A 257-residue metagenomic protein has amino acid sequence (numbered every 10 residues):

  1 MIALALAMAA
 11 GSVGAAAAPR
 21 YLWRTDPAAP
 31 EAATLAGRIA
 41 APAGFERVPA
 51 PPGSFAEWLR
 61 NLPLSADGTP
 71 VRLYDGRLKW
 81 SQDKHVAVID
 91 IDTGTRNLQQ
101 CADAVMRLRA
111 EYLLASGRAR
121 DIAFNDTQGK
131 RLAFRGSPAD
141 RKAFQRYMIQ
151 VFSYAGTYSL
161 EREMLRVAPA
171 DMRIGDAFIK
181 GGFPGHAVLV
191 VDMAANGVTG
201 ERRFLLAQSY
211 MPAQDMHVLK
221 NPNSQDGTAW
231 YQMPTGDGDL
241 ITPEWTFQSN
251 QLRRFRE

Functional and structural regions predicted by a protein language model:
I2-G11: Bacterial N-terminal signal peptides
A18-D90, Q99: Cationic-aromatic interfacial patches
I89-N97, Y112-T127: Surface-exposed patches in mature extracellular/periplasmic domains of secreted proteins
I91-A102, D171, F183: Solvent-exposed, acidic/flexible segments
N97, C101-A104, L108-R109, F144 (+1 more regions): Stable alpha-helical elements in mature extracytoplasmic
A143-V198: ...with weaker cross-activation on analogous glycine-rich loops/strands in unrelated enzymes
V191-L219: Catalytic Cys-His active-site segments of thiol-dependent hydrolases/isopeptidases
S209-E257: Low-complexity, Gly/Ser/Thr/Pro-rich intrinsically disordered linker/tail segments
